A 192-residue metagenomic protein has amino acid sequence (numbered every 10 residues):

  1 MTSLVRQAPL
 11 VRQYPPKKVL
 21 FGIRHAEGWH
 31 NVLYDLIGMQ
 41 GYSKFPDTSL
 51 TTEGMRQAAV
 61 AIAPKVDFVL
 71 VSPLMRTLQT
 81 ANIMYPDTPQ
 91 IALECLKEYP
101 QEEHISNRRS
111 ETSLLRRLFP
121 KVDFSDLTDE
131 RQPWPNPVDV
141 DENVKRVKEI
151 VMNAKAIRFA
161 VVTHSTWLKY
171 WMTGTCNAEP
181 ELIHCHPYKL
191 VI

Functional and structural regions predicted by a protein language model:
T2-Y14: A short, compositionally biased domain-edge/stem linker segment
V11-A92, R116-L118, H186: Active-site-proximal alpha-helix that buttresses catalytic centers in soluble enzyme cores
K18-I23, L70, A154-W167: Beta-strand elements within well-structured catalytic alpha/beta cores of enzymes that handle phosphate/sulfate esters
G28, W167-L168: Short active-site segment of divalent metal-dependent hydrolases/proteases that encodes the spacing between
W29-L33, I37-S49, M84-K145: Phosphate-handling substructures
A63-K65, V151-I157: Glycine-rich phosphate-binding loop signature in dinucleotide/nucleotide-binding domains
Q79-I83, E103, Y170-G174: A short acidic (Asp/Glu
T175-I192: Domain-level recognition of soluble alpha/beta enzyme cores, biased toward histidine phosphatases/phosphomutases
